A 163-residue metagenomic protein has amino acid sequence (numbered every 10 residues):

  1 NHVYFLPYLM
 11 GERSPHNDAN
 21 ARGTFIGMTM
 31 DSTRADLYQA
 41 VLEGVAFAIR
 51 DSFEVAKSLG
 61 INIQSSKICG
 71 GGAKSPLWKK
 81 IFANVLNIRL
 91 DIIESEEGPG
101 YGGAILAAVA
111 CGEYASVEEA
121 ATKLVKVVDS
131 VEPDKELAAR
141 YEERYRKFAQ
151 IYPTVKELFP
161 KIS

Functional and structural regions predicted by a protein language model:
N1-S163: Glycine/Thr-rich phosphate-binding loops that ligate phosphate moieties of nucleotide and other phosphorylated ligands
